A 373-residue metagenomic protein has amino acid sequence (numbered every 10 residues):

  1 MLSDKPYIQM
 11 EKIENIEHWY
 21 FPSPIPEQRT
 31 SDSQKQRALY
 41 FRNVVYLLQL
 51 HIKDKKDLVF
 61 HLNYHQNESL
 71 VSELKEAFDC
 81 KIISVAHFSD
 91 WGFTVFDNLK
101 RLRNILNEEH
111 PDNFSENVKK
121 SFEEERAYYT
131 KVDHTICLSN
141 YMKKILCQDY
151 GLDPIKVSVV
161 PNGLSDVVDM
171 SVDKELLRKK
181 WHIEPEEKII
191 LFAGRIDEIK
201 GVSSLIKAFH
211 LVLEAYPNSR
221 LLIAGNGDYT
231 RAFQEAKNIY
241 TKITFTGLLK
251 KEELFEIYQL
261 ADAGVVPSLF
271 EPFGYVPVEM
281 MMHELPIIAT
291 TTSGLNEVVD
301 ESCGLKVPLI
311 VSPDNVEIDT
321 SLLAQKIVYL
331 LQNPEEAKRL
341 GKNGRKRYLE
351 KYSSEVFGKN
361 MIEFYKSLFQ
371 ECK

Functional and structural regions predicted by a protein language model:
M1-K35, M142: N-terminal strand-loop element at the rim of the active site of nucleotide-sugar-dependent glycosyltransferases
D90, L106-T135: Membrane-proximal helix-turn-helix segments that form the acceptor-binding/catalytic region of lipid-linked
Y141, G163: Carbohydrate-associated surface elements
M170-I183: A short helix/loop element that forms part of the nucleotide-sugar donor recognition site in Leloir-type
E184-K200, I206-F209: Conserved donor-binding/catalytic core segment of Leloir-type glycosyltransferases
A232-E253: Nucleotide-activated donor-binding/catalytic signature segment of Leloir-type glycosyltransferases, i.e., the conserved
L269: Aromatic "clamp/platform" in nucleotide-sugar-dependent glycosyltransferases that forms part of the donor/acceptor
P286-A289, N296-V299: Short hydrophobic beta-strand element within catalytic cores of glycosyltransferases and related nucleotide-activated
